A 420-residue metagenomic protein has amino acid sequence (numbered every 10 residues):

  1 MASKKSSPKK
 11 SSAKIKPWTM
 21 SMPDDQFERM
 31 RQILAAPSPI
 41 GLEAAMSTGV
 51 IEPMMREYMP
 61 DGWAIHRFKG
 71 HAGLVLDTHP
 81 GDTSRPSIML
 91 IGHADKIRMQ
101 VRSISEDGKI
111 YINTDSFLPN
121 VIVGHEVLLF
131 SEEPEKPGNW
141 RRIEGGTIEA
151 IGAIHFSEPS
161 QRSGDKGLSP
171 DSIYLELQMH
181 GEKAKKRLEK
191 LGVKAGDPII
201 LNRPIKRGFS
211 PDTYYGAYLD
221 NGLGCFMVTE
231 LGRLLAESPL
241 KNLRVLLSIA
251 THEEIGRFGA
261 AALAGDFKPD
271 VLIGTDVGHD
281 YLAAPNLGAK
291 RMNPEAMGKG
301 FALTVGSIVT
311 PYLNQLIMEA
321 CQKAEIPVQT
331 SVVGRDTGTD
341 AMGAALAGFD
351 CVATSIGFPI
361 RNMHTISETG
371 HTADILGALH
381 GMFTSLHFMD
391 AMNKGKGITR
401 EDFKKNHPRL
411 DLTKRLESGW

Functional and structural regions predicted by a protein language model:
M1-W420: N-terminal hydrophobic/helix-forming segments and targeting peptides
